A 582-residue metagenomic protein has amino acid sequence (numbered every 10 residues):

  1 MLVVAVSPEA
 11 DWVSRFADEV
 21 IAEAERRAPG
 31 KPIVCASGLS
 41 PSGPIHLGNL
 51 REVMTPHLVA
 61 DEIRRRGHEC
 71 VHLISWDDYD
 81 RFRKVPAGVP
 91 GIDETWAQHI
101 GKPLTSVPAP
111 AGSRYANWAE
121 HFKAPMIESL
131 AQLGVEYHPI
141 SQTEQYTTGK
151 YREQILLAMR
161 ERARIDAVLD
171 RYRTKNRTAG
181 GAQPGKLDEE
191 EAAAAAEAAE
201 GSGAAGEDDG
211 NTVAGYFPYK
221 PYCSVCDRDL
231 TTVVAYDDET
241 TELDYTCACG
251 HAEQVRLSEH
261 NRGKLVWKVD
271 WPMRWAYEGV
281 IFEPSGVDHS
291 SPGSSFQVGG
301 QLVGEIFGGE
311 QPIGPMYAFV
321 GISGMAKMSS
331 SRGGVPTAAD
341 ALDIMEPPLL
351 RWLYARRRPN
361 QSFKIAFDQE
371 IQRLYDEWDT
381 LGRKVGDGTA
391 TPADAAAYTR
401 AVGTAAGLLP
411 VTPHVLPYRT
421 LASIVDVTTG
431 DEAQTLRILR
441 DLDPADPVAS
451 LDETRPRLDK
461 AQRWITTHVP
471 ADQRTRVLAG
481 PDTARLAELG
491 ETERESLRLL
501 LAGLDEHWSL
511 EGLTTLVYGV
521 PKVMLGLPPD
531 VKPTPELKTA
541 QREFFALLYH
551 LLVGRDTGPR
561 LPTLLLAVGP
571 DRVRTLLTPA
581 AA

Functional and structural regions predicted by a protein language model:
M1-P32, P44-I45, V71-L73, T174 (+4 more regions): Basic, alpha-helical terminal appendages of large translation-related enzymes
L2-P90, P272-S291: N-terminal catalytic cores of NTP/NDP-binding nucleotidyl/phosphoryl-transfer enzymes
H46, A158, E346, L548: Residue-level signal for inorganic ion chemistry
R66-H68, P125-H138: A structural motif corresponding to the C-terminal end of an alpha-helix and its immediate exit/capping segment
Y79-A97, Q154-I155, A326-G333: Charged, often glycine-rich, active-site loop that binds/positions anionic groups
D93-A116, S129, L133: A glycine-rich helix N-cap at a beta->alpha junction
A109, V135-A338: Active-site cores that bind ATP or allylic diphosphates and position pyrophosphate for catalysis
S291, F296, V303, A318-P470 (+1 more regions): Catalytic adenosine-cofactor/nucleotide-binding cores of aminoacyl-tRNA synthetases and other
